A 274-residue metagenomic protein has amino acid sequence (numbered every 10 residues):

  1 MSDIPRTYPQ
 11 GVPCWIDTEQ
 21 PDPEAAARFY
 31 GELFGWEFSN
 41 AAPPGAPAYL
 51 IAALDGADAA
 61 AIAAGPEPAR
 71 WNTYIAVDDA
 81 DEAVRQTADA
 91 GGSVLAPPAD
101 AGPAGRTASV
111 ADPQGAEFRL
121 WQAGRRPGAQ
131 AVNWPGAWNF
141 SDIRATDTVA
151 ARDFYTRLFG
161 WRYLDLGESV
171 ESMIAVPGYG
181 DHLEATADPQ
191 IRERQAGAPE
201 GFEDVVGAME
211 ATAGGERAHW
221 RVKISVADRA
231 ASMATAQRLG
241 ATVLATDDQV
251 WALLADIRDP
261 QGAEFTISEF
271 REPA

Functional and structural regions predicted by a protein language model:
M1-N40, I51-L95, A111-A245, D256-A274: Glyoxalase I/VOC metalloenzyme domain signal
D100: Ferredoxin-like iron-sulfur electron-transfer modules
P103-G105, V250-A252: Short, small/polar residue-rich loop motifs at catalytic or cofactor-binding pockets
